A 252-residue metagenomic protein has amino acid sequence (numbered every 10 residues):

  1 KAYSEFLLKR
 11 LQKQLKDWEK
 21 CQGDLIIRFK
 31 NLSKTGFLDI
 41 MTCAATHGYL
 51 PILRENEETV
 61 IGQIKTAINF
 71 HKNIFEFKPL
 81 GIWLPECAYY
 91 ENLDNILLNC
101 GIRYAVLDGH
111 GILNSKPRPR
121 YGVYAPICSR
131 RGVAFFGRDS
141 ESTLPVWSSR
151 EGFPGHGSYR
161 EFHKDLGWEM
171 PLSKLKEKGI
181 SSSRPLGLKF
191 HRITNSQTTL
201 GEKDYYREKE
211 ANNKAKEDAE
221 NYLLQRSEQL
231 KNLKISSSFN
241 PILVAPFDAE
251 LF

Functional and structural regions predicted by a protein language model:
K1-R54, T59, K116-F239: Active-site cores of enzymes that catalyze phosphoryl transfer or operate on phosphate-rich substrates
I40-C43, L80, Y104-L107, A134-G137 (+1 more regions): Hydrophobic faces of well-ordered beta-strands that scaffold small-molecule active sites in alpha/beta enzyme cores
A44-T46, G81-Y90, H110: Short, solvent-exposed turn/loop segments enriched in Gly/Ser/Thr/Pro and often Arg
E57-L84, S227-P246: CE4/NodB-like, metal-dependent polysaccharide N-deacetylase domain that modifies extracellular/periplasmic N-acetylated
V60-I68, N73, L98-R118, G122-G137: Acidic, His- and aromatic-enriched active-site or binding-groove loops in soluble protein domains that engage sugars
Y90-L98: Distinct, well-ordered alpha-helical segments
A249-F252: Glycine-rich, aromatic-lined ligand/substrate-binding cores of catalytic and carbohydrate-binding domains
